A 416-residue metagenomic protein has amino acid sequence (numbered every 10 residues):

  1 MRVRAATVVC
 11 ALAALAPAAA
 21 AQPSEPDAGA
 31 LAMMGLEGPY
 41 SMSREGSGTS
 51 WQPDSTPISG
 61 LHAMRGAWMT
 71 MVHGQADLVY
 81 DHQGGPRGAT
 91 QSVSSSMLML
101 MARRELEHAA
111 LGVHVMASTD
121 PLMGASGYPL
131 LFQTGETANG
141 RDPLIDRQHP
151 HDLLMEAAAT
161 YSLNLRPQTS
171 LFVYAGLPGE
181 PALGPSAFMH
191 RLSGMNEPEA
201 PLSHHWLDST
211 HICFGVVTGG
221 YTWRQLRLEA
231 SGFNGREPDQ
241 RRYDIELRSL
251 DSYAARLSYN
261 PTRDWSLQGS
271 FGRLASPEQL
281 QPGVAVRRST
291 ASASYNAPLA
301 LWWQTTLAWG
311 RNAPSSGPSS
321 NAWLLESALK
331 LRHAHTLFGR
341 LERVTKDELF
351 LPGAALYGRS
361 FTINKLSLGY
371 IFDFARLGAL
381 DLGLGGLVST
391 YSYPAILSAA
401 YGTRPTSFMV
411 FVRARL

Functional and structural regions predicted by a protein language model:
A19-H73, Y80, G88-A89, M101-H108 (+1 more regions): N-terminal periplasmic/intermembrane-space "pro-region" immediately following the signal or transit peptide
T70, E107-L111, P167-L171, Q225-E229 (+4 more regions): Repeated loop/turn-to-beta-strand initiation elements of outer-membrane beta-barrel proteins
A76-G84, A117-M123, L177-P181, W223-Q225 (+8 more regions): Transmembrane beta-strands of outer-membrane beta-barrel pores
G88-S94, R147-L153, L207-H211, Y243-L250 (+4 more regions): Replace "Gram-negative outer membrane beta-barrel proteins" with "bacterial and organellar outer membrane beta-barrel
A102-L106, L163, G220-W223, Y259-P261 (+5 more regions): Residue-level signature of outer-membrane beta-barrel architecture
G124-S258: Surface-exposed coil loops of outer-membrane beta-barrel proteins
F271-L280, Q304-G317, L324-A328, A334-L377 (+2 more regions): Outer membrane beta-barrel transmembrane domains
L368, G402-L416: Outer-membrane beta-barrel "beta-signal"
